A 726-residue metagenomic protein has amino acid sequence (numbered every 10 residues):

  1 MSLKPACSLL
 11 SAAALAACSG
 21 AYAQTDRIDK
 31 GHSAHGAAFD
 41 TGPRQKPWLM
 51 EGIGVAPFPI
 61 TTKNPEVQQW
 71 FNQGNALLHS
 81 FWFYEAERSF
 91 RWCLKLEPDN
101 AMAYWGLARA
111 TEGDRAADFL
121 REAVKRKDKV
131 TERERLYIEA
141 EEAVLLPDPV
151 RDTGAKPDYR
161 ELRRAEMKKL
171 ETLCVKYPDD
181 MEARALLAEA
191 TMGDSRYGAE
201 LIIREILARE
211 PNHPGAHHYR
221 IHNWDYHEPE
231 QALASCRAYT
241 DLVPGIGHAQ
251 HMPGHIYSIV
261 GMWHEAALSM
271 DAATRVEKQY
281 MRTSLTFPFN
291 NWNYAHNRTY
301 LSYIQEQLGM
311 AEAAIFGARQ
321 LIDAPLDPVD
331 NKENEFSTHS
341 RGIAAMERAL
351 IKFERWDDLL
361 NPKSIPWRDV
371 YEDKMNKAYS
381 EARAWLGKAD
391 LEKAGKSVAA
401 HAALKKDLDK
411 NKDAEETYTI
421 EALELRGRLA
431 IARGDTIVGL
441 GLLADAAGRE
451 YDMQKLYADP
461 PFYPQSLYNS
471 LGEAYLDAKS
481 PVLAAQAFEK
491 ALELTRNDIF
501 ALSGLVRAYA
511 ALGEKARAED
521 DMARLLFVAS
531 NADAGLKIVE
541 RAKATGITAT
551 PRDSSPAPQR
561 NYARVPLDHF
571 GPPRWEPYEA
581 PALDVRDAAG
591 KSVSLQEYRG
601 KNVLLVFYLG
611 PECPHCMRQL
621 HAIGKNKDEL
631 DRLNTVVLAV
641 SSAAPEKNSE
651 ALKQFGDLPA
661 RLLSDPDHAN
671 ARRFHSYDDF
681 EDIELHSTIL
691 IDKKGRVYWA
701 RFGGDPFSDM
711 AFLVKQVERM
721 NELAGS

Functional and structural regions predicted by a protein language model:
E66, P98-A101, D180-A183, N212-P214 (+6 more regions): Residue-level recognition of tetratricopeptide repeat
R91, K95-L96, D128, V175-K176 (+10 more regions): Solenoid-like repeat scaffolds
A101, A108-K129, S258, H264-V276 (+4 more regions): TPR/TPR-like (Sel1-like) alpha-helical repeat modules
S555-L595: N-terminal "domain-start" segment that seeds a small globular fold
L595-H621: Short active-site neighborhood of thiol/selenol oxidoreductases, capturing the structured segment around
M617-D657, H668-R672: Structural microenvironment flanking redox-active thiols in thiol-disulfide oxidoreductases
E684-S726: Thiol-/selenol-based redox modules, centered on thioredoxin-like and closely related oxidoreductase domains
